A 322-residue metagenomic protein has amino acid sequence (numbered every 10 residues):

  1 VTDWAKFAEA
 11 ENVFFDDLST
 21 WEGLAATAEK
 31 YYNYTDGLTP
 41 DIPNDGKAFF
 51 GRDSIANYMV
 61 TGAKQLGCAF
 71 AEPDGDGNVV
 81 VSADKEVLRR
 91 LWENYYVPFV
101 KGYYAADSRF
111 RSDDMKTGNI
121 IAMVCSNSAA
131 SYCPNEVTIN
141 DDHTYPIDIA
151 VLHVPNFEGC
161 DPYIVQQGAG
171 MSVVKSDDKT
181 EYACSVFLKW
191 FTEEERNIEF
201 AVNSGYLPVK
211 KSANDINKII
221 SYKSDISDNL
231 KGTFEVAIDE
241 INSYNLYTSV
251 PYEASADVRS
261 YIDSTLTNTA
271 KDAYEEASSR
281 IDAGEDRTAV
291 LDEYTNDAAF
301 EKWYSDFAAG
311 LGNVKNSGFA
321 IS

Functional and structural regions predicted by a protein language model:
A8, D16-V79: Extracytoplasmic/periplasmic solute-binding protein
D16-D17, C68-R90, I139-H143, N156-P162: Short, solvent-exposed loop/beta-turn-alpha elements that line the ligand-binding surface or hinge of extracytoplasmic
S19-G23, Y104-T117: Short helix-initiation/N-cap motifs at beta->coil->alpha
A25-Y32, A63, P73-S108, V154: Glycine-centered hinge/linker elements that transmit conformational signals in sensory and ligand-binding systems
V100-K101, N140-N214: Extracytoplasmic/periplasmic substrate-recognition and gating elements
T117-A129: Alpha-to-beta junction loops
N127-Y145: A ligand-binding cleft/hinge motif common to bilobed small-molecule-binding domains
E235-S322: Conserved C-terminal helix/tail region of periplasmic/extracytoplasmic solute-binding proteins
